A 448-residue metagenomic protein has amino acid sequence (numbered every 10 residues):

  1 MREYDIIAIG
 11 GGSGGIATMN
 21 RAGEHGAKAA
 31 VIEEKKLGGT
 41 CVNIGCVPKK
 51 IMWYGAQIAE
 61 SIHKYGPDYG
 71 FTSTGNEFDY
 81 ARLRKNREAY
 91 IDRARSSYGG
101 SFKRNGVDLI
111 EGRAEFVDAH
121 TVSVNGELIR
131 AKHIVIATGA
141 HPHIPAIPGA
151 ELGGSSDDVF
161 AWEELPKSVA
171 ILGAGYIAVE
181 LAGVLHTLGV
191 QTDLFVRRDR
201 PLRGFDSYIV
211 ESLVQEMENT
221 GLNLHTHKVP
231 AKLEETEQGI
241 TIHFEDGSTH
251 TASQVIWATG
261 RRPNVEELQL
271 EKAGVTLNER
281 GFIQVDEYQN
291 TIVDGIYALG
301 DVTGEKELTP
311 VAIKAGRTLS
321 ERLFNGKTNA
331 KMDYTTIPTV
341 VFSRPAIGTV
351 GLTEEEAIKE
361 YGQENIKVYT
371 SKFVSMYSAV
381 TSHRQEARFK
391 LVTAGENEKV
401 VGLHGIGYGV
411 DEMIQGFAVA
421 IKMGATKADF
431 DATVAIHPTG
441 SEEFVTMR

Functional and structural regions predicted by a protein language model:
M1-G12, L165-L172: Beta1/beta-strand and adjacent pyrophosphate-binding region of the FAD-binding site in flavoprotein oxidoreductases
R2-Y4, N20-A27, I32-L165, R198-L202 (+6 more regions): Glycine-rich flavin
I7-G14, T18-K35, T40, V47 (+3 more regions): Flexible, glycine-rich terminal cap/loop adjacent to redox cofactors in electron-transfer oxidoreductases
I7-I9, A114, I129-G139, I171-L172 (+3 more regions): Short hydrophobic core segments
C46, T138-Q191, F195, N223 (+3 more regions): Glycine-rich dinucleotide-binding loop and its adjacent helix/turn
D108-E111, E115-S123, L188-E287, K327 (+2 more regions): A Rossmann-like FAD-binding core segment of flavoenzymes
E151-P166, T249-G326: FAD-site-proximal beta/loop scaffold in flavoenzymes
S212, L299-I358, D429, H437-R448: A conserved FAD-binding loop/helix module that cradles the flavin
